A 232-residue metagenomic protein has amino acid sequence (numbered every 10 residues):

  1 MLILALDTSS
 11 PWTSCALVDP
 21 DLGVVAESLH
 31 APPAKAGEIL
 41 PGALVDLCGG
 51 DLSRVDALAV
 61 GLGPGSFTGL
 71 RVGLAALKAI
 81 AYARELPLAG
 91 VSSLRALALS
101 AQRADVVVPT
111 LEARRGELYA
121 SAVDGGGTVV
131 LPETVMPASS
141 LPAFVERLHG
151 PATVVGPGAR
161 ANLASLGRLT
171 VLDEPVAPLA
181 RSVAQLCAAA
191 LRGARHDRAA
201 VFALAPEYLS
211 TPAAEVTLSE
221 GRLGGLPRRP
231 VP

Functional and structural regions predicted by a protein language model:
M1-V24, P33-I39, A89-P232: Oxyanion-binding and handling regions
I3-A5, V55-G61, G69, V107-T110: Short glycine-aspartate micro-motif
E27-A34, G49-G50: N-terminal glycine-/serine-/threonine-rich phosphate-binding loop
E38-P41, L74: Conserved active-site region of classical short-chain dehydrogenase/reductase
L44-A57, A143-A152: Phosphate/pyrophosphate-binding loops at sites that engage ATP/ADP/AMP, CoA/4′-phosphopantetheine, polyphosphate
V45-D46, K78, Q185-A189: Short glycine/serine- and small hydrophobic-enriched flexible loop segments
A59-L88: DPxDG-like acidic metal-binding loop motif
